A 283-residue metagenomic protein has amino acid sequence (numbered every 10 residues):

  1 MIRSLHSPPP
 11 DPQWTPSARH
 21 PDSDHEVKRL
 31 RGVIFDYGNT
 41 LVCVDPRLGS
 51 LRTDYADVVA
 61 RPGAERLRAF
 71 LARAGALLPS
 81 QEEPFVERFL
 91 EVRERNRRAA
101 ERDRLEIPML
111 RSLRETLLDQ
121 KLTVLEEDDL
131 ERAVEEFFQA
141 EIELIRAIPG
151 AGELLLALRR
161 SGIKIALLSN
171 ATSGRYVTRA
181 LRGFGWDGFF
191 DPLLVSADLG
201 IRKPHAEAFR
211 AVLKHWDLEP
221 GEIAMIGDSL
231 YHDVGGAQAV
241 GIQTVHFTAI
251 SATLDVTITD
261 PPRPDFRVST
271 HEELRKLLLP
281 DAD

Functional and structural regions predicted by a protein language model:
M1-F35, A56-V58, A69-S80, G152 (+4 more regions): Asp-based, Mg2+/Mn2+-dependent phosphohydrolase catalytic module
W14, V27-A147, R160: N-terminal helical cap/lid subdomain that shapes the substrate entry/recognition surface in HAD-like hydrolases
